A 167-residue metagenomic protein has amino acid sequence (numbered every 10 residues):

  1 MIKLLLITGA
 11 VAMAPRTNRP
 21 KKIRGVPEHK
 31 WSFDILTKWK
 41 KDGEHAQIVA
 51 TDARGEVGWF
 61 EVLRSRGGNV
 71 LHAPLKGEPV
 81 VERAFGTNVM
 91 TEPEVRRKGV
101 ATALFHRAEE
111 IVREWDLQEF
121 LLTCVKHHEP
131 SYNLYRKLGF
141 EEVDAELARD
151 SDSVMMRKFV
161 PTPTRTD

Functional and structural regions predicted by a protein language model:
M1-P15: N-terminal chloroplast transit peptides
R19-E56: Active-site rim helix/loop that mediates acceptor-substrate recognition in acyltransferases
E44-Q47, A53-N88, R149: Conserved acyl-donor/pantetheine-binding loop and adjacent beta-alpha core of acyl/acetyltransferases and related
N88, R97-E110, N133-K137: Conserved acetyl-CoA-binding loop-helix of GNAT-fold acetyltransferases
V89-T91, C124: Hydrophobic adenine-recognition pocket in adenosine-nucleotide-binding enzymes
R96, L122-Y132, L147-S153: Conserved beta-strand-loop-alpha-helix junction that forms the acyl-donor binding cleft
V112-T123: Conserved GNAT acetyl-CoA-binding A-motif
R136-D144: Conserved acetyl-CoA-binding loop of GNAT-fold acetyltransferases
